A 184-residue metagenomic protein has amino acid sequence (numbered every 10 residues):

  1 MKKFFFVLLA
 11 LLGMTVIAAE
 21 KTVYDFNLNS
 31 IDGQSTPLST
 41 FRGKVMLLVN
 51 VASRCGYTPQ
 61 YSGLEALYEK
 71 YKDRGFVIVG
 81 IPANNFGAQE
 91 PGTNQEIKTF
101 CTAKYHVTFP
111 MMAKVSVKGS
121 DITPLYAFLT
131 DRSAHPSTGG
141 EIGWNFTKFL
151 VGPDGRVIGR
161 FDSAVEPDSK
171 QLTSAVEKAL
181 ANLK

Functional and structural regions predicted by a protein language model:
F4-G13: Sec-dependent N-terminal signal peptides
I17-S39, P124: N-terminal "domain-start" segment that seeds a small globular fold
V23, N27, Q95-N145: Short, internal strand/loop/helix patches that form the active-site neighborhood or redox-interaction surface
S30, N50-R54: Amphipathic alpha-helical repeat scaffolds
K44-V45, R54, P59-I81, T102-Y105: Conserved helix-turn-beta segment immediately C-terminal to the redox Cys motif in thioredoxin-like folds
G75-G92, T108-G119: Thiol-based oxidoreductase modules, predominantly thioredoxin-like and allied folds used for disulfide exchange
P124-A127, D131-K184: Thiol-/selenol-based redox modules, centered on thioredoxin-like and closely related oxidoreductase domains
